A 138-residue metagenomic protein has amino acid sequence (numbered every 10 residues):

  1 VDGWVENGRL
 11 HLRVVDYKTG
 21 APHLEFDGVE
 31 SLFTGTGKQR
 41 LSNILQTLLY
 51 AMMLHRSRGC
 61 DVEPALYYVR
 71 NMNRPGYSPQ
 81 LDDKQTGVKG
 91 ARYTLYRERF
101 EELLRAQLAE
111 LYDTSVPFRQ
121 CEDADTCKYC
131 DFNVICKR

Functional and structural regions predicted by a protein language model:
V1-R138: RecB-family 4Fe-4S metal-dependent nuclease core
